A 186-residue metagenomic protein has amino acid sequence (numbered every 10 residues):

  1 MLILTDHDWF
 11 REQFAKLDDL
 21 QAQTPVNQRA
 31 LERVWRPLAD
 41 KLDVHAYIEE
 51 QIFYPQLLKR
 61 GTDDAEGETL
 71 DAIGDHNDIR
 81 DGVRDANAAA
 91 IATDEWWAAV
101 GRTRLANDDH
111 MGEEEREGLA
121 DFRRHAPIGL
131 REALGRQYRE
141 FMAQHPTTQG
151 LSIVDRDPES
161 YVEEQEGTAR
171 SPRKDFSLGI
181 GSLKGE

Functional and structural regions predicted by a protein language model:
M1-E186: Small-residue-biased structural context
